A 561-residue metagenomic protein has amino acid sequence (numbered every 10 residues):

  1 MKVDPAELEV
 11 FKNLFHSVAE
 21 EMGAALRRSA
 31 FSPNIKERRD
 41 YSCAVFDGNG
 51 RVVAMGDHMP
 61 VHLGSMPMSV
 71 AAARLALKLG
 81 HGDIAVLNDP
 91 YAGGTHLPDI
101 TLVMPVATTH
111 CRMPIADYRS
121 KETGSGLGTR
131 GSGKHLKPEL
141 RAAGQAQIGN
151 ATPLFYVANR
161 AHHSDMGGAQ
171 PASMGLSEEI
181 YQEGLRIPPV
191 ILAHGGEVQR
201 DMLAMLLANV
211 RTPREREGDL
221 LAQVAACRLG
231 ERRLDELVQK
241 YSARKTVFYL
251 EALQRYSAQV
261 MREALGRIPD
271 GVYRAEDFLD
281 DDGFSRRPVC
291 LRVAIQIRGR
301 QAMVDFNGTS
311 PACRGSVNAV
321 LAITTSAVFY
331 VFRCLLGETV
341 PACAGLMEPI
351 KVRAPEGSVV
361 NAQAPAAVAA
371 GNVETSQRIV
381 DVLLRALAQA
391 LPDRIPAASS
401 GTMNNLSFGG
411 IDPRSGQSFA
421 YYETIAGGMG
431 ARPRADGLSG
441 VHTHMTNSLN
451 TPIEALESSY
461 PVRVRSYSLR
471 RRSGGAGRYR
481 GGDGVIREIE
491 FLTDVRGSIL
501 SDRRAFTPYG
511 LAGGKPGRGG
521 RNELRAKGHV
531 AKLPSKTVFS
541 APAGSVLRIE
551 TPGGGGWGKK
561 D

Functional and structural regions predicted by a protein language model:
M1-T109, N150-Q301, N307-D561: Glycine/proline-enriched, intrinsically flexible loops and inter-domain linkers
T108-N150: Short, basic, low-complexity termini and linkers enriched in Ser/Thr/Gly/Pro that act as targeting/leader peptides
